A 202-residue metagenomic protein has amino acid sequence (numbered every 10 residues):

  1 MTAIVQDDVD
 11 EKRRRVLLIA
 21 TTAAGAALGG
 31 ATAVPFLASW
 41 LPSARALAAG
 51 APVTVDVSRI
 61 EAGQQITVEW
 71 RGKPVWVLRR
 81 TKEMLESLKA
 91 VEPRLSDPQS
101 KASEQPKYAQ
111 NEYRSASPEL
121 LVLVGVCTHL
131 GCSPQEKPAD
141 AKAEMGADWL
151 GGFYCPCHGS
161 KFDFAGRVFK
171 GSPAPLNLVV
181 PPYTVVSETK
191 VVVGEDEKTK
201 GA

Functional and structural regions predicted by a protein language model:
I4-A24: N-terminal secretory signal peptides and thylakoid transit peptides that target proteins across membranes
R13, E69, D163: Short, acidic, Ser/Thr-enriched surface-loop or helix-capping motifs
A20, A24-G29, A33-V34, A38: Alpha-helical transmembrane spans
T32-V53: Aromatic-capped interface at the extracytoplasmic side of an N-terminal signal-anchor transmembrane helix
A51-A62: Membrane-cytosol interface motif
V57, W70, L78-R79, V124 (+2 more regions): Pocket-edge structural micro-motifs
G63-N111: Extracytoplasmic/periplasmic/luminal assembly and interaction segments in envelope/secretory/respiratory proteins
P93-A202: Rieske [2Fe-2S] iron-sulfur-binding domain
